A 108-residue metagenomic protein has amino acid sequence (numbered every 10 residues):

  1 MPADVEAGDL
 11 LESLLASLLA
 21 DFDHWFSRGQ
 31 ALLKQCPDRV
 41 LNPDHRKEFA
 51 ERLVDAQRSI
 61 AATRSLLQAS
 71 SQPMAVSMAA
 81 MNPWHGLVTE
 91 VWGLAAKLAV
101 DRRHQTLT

Functional and structural regions predicted by a protein language model:
M1-D38: Short terminal alpha-helical segments
L19, D23-L33, Q57-I60, R64 (+1 more regions): A structural signal for well-ordered alpha-helices, especially hydrophobic packing surfaces of coiled-coils
R28-A31, Q35-D38, N42, A62 (+4 more regions): Heptad-repeat coiled-coil alpha-helices
D44-G86: Amphipathic protein-protein interaction modules
S71-T108: Amphipathic alpha-helical binding modules
